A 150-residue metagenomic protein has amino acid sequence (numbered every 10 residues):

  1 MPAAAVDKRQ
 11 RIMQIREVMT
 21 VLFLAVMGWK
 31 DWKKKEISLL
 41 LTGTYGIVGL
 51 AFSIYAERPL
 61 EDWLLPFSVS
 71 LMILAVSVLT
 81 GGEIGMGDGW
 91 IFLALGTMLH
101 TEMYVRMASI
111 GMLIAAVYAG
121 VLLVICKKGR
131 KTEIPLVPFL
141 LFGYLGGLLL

Functional and structural regions predicted by a protein language model:
M1-L150: A membrane-topology feature that recognizes alpha-helical transmembrane segments and their immediate juxtamembrane
